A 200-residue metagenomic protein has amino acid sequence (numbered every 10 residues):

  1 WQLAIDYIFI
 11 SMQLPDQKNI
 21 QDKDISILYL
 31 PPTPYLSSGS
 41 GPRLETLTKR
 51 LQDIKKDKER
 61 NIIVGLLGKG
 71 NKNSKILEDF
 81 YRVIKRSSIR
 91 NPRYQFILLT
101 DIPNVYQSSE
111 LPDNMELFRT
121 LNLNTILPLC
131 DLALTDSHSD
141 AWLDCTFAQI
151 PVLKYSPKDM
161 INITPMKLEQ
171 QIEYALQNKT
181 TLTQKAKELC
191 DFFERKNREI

Functional and structural regions predicted by a protein language model:
W1-I62, L67-G68, D101-P103: A nucleotide-sugar donor-handling region in carbohydrate enzymes
I5-M12, R93-D101, A133-T135, V152-K154: Short, hydrophobic beta-strand segments that form beta-sheet elements in well-ordered domains
D6, I25-I27, Y94, N114-E116 (+1 more regions): Short, conserved active-site loop motifs that form the nucleotide-linked donor/cofactor pocket
L28-T33, F118, Y155, I163: Hydrophobic residues at beta-strand termini and immediately following loops that shape nucleotide-binding pockets
G65-K69, F80-R119: Catalytic donor nucleotide-activated moiety binding site of glycosyltransferases and closely related
N114, F118-M160: A donor-sugar binding/catalytic signature common to diverse glycosyltransferases and related nucleotide-sugar
S156-Y174: Change "using UDP/GDP/dTDP sugars" to "using nucleotide sugars
P165, E173-K196: Conserved donor-nucleotide binding/catalytic region of nucleotide-linked donor-dependent transferases
